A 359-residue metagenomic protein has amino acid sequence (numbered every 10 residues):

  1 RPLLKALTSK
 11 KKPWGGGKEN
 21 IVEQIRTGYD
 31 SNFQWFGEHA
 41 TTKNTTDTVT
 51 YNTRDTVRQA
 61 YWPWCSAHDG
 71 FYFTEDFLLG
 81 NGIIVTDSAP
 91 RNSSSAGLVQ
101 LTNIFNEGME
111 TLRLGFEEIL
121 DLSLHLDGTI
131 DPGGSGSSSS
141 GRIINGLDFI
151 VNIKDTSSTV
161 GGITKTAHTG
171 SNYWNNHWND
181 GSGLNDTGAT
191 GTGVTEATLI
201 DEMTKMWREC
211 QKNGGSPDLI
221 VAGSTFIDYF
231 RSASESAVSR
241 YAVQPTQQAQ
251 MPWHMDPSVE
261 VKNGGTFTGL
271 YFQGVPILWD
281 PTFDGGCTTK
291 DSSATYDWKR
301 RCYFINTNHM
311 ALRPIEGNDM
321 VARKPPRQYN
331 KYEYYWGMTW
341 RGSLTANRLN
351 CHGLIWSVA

Functional and structural regions predicted by a protein language model:
R1-L219, S224-Q273, D280-A359: Flexible, glycine/threonine- and acidic-rich loop/arm segments that mediate assembly and lattice contacts in viral
